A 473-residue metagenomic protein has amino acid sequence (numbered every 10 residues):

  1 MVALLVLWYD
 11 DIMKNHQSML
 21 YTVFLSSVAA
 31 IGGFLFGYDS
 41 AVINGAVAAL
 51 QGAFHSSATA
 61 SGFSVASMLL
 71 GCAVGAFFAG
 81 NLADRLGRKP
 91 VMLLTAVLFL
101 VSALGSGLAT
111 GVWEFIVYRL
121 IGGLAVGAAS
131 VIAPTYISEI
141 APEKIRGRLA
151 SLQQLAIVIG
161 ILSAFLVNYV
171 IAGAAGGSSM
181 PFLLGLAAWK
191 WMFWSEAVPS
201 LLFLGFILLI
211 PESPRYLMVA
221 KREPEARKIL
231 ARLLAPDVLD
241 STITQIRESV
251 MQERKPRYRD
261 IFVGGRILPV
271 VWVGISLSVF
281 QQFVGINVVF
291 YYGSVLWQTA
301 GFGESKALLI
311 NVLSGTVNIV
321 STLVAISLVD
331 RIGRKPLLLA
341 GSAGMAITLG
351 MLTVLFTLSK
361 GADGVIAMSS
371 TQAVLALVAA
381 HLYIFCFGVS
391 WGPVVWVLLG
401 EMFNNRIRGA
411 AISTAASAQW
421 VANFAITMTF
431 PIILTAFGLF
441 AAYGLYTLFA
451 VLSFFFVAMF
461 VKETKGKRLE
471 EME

Functional and structural regions predicted by a protein language model:
V2-E473: Transmembrane-helix signature of 12-pass secondary carriers
